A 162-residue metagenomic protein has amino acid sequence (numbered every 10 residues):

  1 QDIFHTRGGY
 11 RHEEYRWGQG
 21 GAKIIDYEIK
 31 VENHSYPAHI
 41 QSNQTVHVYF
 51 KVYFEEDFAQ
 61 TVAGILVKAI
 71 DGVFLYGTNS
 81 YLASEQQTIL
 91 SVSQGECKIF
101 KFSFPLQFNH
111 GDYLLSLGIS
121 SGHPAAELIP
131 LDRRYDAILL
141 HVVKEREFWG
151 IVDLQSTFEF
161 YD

Functional and structural regions predicted by a protein language model:
Q1-D162: Localized sequence-composition bias
